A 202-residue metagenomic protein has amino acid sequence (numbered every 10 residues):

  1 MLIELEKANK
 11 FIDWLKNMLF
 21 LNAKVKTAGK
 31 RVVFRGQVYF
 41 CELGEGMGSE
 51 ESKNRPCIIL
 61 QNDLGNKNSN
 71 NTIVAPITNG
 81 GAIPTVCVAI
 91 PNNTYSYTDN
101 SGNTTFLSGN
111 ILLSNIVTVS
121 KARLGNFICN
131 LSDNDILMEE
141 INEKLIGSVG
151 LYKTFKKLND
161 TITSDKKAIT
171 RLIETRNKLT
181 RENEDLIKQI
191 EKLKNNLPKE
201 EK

Functional and structural regions predicted by a protein language model:
M1-K10, I90-K202: C-terminal terminal-subdomain/extension
M1-V32: Compositionally biased, charged N-terminal/linker segments
K30-R31, L64-G65, S101-T104: A general structural signal for short secondary-structure junctions and capping/turn motifs
R35-V38: Loop/turn positions that initiate beta-strands
F40-E42: Regulatory nucleotide-sensing modules
G44-G48: Short, charged beta-turn/beta-strand-edge "cap" motif at the junction between a beta-strand and an adjacent loop
S49-T98: Compact nucleic-acid interaction/catalytic patches
